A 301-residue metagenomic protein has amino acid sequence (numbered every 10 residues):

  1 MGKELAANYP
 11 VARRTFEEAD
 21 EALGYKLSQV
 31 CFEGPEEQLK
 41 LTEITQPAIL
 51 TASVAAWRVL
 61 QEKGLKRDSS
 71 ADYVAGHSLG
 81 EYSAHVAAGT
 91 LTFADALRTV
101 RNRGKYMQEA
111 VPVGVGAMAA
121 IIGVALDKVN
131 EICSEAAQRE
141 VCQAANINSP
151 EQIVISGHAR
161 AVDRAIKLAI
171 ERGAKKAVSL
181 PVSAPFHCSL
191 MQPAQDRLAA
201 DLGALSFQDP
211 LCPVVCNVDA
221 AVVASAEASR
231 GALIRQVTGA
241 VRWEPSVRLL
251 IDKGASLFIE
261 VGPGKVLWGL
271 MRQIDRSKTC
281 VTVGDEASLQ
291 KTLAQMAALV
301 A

Functional and structural regions predicted by a protein language model:
M1-V129, L180, L257-K291: FabD-like malonyl-/acyl-CoA
A6-A7, E135-A137, I170-R172, R272-R276 (+1 more regions): Short, solvent-exposed amphipathic alpha-helical segments in soluble enzyme and RNA/protein-processing domains
E21-Y25, T45, A88-A240: Alpha/beta catalytic cores of group-transfer enzymes, especially the acyltransferase/condensing modules of polyketide
Q61, I170, I251-D252: Non-catalytic positions within long, well-ordered alpha-helices that form the structural scaffold/packing of enzyme
A161-V162, D201, G254, S277-K278 (+1 more regions): NAD(P)-dependent dehydrogenase/reductase Rossmann-like domain
T238-A255: A short, acidic, amphipathic alpha-helical segment used as a generic capping/interface helix at domain edges
